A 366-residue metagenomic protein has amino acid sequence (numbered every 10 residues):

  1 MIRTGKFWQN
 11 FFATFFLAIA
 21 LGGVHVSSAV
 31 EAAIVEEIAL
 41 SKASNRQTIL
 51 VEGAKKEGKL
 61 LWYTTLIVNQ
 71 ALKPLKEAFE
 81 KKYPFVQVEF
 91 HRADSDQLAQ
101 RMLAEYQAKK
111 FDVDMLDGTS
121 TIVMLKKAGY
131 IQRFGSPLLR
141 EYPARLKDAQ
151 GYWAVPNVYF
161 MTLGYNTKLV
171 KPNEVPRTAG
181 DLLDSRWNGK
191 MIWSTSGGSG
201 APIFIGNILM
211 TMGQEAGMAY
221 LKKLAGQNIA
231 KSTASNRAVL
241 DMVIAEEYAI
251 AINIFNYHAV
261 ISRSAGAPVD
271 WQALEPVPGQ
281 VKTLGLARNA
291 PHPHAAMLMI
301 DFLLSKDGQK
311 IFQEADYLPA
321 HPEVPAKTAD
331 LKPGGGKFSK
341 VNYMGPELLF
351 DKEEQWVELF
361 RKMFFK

Functional and structural regions predicted by a protein language model:
F11-V24: Bacterial N-terminal signal peptides
V35-Q47, K55-P74, S196-S199, K282: Extracytoplasmic "Venus flytrap"
L61-K76, V88-Y106, K110-E247: Extracytoplasmic ligand-binding site segments that recognize negatively charged/polar headgroups
I122-M124, A249-P268, D316: A ligand-binding cleft/hinge motif common to bilobed small-molecule-binding domains
A144, V158-M161, Y220-G226, A230-T233 (+2 more regions): Periplasmic-binding protein-like
T162-L169, I205-M210, Q280-P293, L303 (+1 more regions): A bilobed periplasmic-binding-protein/Venus flytrap-type ligand-binding module shared by bacterial periplasmic
W187-G197, F302-A326: Periplasmic-binding protein-like
A329-K366: Extracellular/periplasmic bilobal clamshell ligand-binding domains
